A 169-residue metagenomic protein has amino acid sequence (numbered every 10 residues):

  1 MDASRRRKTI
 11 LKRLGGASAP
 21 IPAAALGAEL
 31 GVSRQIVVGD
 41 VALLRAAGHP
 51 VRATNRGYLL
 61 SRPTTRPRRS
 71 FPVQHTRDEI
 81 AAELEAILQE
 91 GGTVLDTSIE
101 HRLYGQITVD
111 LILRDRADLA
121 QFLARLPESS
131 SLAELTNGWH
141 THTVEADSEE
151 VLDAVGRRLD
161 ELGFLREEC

Functional and structural regions predicted by a protein language model:
M1-E29: Extreme N-terminal segment that seeds HTH/winged-HTH DNA-binding domains in transcriptional regulators
K8, K12, G39-A42, E85 (+2 more regions): Solvent-exposed alpha-helical segments within well-ordered globular domains of core cellular machineries
L11-K12, E29, V37, F71-V73 (+1 more regions): A generic structural signal for short
G15-A19, Q35, A46-H49, Q89 (+2 more regions): Generic secondary-structure signature for well-ordered alpha-helical cores
P20-A53: N-terminal helix-turn-helix
V51-R62: Minor-groove-contacting beta-hairpin "wing" of winged helix-turn-helix DNA-binding domains
R66-C169: Mid-protein regulatory/catalytic core that forms ligand/cofactor-binding pockets and protein-protein interaction
